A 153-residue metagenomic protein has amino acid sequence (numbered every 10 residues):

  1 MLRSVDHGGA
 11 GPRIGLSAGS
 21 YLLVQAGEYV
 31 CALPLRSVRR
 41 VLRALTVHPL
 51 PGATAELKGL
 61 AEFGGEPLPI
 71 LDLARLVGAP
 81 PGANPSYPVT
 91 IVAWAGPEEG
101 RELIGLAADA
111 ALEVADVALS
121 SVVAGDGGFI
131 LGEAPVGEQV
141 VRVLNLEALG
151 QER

Functional and structural regions predicted by a protein language model:
M1-R153: An acidic, low-aromatic, low-complexity terminal/linker signal
